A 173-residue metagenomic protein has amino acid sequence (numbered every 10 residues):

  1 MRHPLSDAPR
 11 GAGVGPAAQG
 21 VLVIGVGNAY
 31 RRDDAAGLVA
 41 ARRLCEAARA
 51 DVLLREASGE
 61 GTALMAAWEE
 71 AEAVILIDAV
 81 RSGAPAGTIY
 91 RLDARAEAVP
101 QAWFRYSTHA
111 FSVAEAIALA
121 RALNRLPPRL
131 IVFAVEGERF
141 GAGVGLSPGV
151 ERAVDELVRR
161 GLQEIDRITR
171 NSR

Functional and structural regions predicted by a protein language model:
R2-G137, V144-E156, R160-S172: N-terminal catalytic or cofactor-binding beta/alpha core of small enzyme domains
